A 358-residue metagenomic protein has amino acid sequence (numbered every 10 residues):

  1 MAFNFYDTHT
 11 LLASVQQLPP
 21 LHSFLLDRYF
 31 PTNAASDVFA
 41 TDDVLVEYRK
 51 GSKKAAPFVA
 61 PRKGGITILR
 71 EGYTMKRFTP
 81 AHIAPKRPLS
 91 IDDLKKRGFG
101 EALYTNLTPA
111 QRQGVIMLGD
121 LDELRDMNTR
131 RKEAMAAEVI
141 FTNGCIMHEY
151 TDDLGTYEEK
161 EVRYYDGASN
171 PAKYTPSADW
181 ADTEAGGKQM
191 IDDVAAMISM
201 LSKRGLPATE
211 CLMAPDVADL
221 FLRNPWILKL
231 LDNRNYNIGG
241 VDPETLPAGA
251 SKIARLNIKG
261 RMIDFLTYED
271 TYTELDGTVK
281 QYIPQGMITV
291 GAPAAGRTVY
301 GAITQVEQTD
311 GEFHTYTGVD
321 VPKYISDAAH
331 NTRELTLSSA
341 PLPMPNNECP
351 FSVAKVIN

Functional and structural regions predicted by a protein language model:
M1-L45, M344-N358: N-terminal alpha-helical "arm" segments
V15, D193-I198, V306, P343: Short, Φ-rich (hydrophobic/aromatic) sequence segments
F30-P31, V194-M197, D320: Short alpha-helical segments and helix-capping/turn motifs at coil-helix boundaries
N33-L103: Assembly/oligomerization interface modules of large self-assembling protein complexes
A81-A168, D193-V194, S199-D219, N331-S339: Long, contiguous amphipathic alpha-helices that act as assembly "spine/axial" helices in icosahedral shell and virion
G167-Q189, A196: Glycine- and small hydrophobic-enriched segments that form the cores of compact globular domains
I191-A250: Ordered core of a single globular domain
N224-N358: Sequence/fold signature of self-assembling virion shell proteins
